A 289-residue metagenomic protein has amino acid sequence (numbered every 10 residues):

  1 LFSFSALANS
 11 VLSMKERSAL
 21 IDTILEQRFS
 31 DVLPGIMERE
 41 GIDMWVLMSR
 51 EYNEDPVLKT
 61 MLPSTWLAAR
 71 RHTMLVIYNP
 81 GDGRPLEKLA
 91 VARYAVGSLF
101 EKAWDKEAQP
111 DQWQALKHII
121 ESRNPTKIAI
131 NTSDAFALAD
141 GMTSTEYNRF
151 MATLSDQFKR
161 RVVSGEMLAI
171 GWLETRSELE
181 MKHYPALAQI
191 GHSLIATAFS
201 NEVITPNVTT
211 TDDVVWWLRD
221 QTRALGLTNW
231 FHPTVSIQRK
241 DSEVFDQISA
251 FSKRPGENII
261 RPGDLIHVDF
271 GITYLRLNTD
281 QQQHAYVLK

Functional and structural regions predicted by a protein language model:
S3-S5: N-terminal signal peptide c-region/cleavage motif recognized by signal peptidases
L7-S200, T211-R223, F251, E257: A composition/biophysics-driven feature that prefers long, compositionally simple stretches
V11, L173, S242, L275-D280: Short acidic/His/Gly/Ser-rich catalytic and metal-binding motifs that mark active-site loops of diverse hydrolases
I77-G83, Q238-K240, Y274, K289: Short acidic-glycine loop/turn motifs at beta-strand connectors
F158-V163, T228-T234, K253-K289: Short, acidic (Asp/Glu-rich) active-site segment that either coordinates a divalent metal cofactor
T205-T209: Short, contiguous acidic and Ser/Thr-rich linear segments
D213-W217, V235-D241: A glycine-rich phosphate-binding loop feature that marks nucleotide/adenosyl-phosphate handling sites
Q238-S252: Short, structured beta-strand/loop micro-motifs enriched in basic residues and often containing a Trp
